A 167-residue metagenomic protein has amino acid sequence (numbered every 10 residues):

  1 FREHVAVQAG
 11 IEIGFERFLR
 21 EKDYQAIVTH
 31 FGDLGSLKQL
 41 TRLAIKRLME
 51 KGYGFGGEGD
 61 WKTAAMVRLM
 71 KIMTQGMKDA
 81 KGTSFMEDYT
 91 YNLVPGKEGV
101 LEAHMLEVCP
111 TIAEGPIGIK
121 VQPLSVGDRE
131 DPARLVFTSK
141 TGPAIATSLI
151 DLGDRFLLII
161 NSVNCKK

Functional and structural regions predicted by a protein language model:
R2-K167: Anaerobic metallocofactor- and corrinoid-dependent redox/one-carbon enzyme cores, especially those from methanogenesis
